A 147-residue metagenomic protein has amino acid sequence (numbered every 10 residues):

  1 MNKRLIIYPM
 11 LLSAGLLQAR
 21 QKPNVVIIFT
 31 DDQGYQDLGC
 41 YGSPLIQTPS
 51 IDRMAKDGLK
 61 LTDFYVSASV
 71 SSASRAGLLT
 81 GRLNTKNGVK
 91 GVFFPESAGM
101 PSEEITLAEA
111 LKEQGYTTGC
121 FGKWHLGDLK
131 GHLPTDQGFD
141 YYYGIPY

Functional and structural regions predicted by a protein language model:
N2, I6, L17-Y147: Formylglycine-dependent sulfatase
